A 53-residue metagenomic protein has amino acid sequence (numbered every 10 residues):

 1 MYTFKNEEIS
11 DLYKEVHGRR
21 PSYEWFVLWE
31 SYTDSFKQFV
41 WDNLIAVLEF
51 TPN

Functional and structural regions predicted by a protein language model:
F4-T51: Acidic, low-complexity, intrinsically disordered interaction modules
